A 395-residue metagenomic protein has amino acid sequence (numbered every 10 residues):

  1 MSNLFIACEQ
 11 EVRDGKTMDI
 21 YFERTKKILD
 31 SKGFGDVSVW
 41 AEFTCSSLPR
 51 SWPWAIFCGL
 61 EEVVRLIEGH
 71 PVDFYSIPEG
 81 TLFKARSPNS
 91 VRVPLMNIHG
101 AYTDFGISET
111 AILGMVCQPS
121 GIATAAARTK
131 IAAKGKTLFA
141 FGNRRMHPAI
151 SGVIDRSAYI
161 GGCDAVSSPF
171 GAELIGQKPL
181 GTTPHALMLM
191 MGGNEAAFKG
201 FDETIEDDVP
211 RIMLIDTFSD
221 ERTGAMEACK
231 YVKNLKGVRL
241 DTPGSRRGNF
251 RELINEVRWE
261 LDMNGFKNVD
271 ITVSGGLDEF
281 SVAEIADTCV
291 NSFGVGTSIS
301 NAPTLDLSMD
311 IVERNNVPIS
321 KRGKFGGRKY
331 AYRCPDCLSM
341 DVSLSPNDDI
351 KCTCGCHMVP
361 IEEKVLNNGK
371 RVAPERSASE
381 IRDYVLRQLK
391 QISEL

Functional and structural regions predicted by a protein language model:
M1-V209, N234, S308-L395: Ordered alpha/beta subdomains of enzyme catalytic regions
A186-S343: Glycine-rich phosphate/ribose-binding loops and adjacent secondary-structure elements that form binding surfaces
